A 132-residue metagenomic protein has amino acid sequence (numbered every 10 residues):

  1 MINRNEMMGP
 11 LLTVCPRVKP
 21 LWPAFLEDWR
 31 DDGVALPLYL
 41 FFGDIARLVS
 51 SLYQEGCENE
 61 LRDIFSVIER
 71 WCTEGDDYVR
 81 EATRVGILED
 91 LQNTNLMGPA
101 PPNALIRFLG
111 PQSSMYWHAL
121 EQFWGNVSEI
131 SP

Functional and structural regions predicted by a protein language model:
M1-Y39: Long, low-complexity, highly charged intrinsically disordered regions
R4, L61-F65: Core helices of alpha-solenoid repeat scaffolds
V34-L38, C57, D76-R80: Helix-start/N-cap signature of alpha-helical segments
P37-R47: HEAT-repeat alpha-solenoid elements in large eukaryotic scaffold proteins
S50-C57, N93-P99: Flexible loop/turn segments at the boundaries of HEAT repeats in alpha-solenoid HEAT proteins
I68-E69: Buried hydrophobic core positions in alpha-solenoid tandem helical repeats
Y78-P132: Amphipathic alpha-helical binding modules
